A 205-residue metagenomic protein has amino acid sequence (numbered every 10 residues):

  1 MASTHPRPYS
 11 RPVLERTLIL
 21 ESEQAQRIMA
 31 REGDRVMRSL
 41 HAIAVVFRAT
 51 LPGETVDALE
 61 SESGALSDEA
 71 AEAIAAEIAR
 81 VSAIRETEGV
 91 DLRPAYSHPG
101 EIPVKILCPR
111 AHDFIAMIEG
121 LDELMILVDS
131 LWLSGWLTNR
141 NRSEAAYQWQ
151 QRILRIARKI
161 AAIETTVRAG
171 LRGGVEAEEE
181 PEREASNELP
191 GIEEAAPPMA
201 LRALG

Functional and structural regions predicted by a protein language model:
M1-I126, S130-W132, Y147-G205: Polar/charged low-complexity regulatory segments
N141-A146: Short hydrophobic alpha-helical segments that form membrane-spanning helices or hydrophobic packing faces of helical
